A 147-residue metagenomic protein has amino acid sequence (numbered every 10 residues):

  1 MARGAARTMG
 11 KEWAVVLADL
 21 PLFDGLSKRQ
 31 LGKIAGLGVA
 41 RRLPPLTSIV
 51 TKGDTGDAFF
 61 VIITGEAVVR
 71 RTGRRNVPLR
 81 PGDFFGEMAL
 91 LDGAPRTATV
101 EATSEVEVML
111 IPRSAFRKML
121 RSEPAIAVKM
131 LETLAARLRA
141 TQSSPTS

Functional and structural regions predicted by a protein language model:
M1-S147: Cytosolic regulatory regions built on CNB/CRP/Popeye-like sensor folds
